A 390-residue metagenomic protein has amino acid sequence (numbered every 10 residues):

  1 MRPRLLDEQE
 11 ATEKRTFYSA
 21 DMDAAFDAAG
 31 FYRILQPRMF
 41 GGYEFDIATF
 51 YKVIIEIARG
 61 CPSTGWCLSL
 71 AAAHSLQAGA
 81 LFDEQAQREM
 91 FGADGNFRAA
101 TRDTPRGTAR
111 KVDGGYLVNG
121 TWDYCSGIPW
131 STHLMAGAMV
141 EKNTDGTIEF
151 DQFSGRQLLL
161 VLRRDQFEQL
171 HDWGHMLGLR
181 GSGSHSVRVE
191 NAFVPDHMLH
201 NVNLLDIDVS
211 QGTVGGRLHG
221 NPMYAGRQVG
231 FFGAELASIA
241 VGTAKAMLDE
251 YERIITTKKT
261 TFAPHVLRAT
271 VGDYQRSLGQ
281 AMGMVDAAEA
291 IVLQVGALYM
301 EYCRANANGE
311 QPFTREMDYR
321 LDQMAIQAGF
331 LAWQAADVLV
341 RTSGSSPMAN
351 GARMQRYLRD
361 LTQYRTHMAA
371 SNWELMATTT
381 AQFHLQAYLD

Functional and structural regions predicted by a protein language model:
L6, E10-E13, A287-I326, V340-S343: C-terminal helix-coil-helix/basic helical segment that borders enzyme active sites and/or dimer interfaces and provides
A20-A28, R33-T132, K142-S154: Glycine-rich flavin
V53, V118-G120, V189, A244 (+2 more regions): Buried hydrophobic positions in well-ordered alpha/beta secondary-structure cores of metabolic enzymes
G115-A192: FAD-binding subdomain of flavoenzyme oxidoreductases
L177-G178, S184-V285: Glycine-rich beta->alpha junctions and the first turn(s) of the following alpha-helix
G242-K245, G279-D286, D322, I326-W333 (+2 more regions): Generic structural signal for well-ordered, non-transmembrane alpha-helical segments in soluble/cytosolic regions
T256-K258, G279, G283-D286, I291-Y302 (+1 more regions): Charged low-complexity "KEKE/polyampholyte" interaction tracts
S343-D390: Glycine-rich phosphate/cofactor-binding loops in nucleotide/flavin-utilizing enzymes
